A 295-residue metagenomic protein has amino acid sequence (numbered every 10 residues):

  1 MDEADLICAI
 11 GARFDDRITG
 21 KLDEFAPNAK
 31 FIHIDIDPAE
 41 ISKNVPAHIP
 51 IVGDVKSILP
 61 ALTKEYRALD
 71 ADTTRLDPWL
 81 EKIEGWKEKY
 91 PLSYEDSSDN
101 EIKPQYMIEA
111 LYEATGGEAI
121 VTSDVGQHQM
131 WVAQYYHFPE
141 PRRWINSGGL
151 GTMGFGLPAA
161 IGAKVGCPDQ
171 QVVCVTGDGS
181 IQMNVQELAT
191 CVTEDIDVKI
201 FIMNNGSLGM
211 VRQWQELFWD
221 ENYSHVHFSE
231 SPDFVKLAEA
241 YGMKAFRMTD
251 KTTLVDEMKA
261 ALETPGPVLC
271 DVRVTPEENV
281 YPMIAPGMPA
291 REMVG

Functional and structural regions predicted by a protein language model:
M1, F25, I41-V52, K56-L62 (+2 more regions): Thiamine diphosphate
M1-W79, M258: Glycine-rich, acidic loop regions that bind phosphate or pyrophosphate groups
D5, G11-F14, L59-D70, I83 (+7 more regions): Structural signal for hydrophobic packing residues in well-ordered secondary-structure cores of soluble enzyme domains
I10-G11, V125, T176, R273: Glycine-rich, N-terminal phosphate-binding loop of Rossmann-like dinucleotide-binding domains
D72, E84-K89, S97-N100, P286-G295: Conserved acidic/glycine
T74-E81, D124-V125, D271: Short coil/turn segments at secondary-structure boundaries
K82-P158, A163: Active-site diphosphate/adenylate-binding microenvironment
